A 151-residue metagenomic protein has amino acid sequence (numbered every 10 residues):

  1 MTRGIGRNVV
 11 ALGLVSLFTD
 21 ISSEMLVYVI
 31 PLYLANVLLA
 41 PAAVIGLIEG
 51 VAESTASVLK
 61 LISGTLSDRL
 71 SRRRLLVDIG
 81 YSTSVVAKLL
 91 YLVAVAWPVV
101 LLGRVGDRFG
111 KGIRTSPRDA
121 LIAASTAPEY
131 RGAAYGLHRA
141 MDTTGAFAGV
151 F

Functional and structural regions predicted by a protein language model:
T2-E53: Helix-loop boundary and gating motifs at the non-cytosolic
Y28, A146-F151: Glycine/proline-centered helix-kink
E53-L61, A146-F147: Residue-level signature of mid-helix packing/kink "hotspots" within the transmembrane helices of 12-pass Major
L59-R72: Helix-to-loop junctions at the C-terminal end of transmembrane segments in multipass secondary transporters
L75-L89: Structural signature of the two symmetry-related core transmembrane helices
L92-G103: Helix-loop junctions at membrane interfaces in 12-TM secondary transporters
G103-T144: Cytoplasmic helix-loop-helix junction between adjacent transmembrane helices in 12-TM secondary transporters
